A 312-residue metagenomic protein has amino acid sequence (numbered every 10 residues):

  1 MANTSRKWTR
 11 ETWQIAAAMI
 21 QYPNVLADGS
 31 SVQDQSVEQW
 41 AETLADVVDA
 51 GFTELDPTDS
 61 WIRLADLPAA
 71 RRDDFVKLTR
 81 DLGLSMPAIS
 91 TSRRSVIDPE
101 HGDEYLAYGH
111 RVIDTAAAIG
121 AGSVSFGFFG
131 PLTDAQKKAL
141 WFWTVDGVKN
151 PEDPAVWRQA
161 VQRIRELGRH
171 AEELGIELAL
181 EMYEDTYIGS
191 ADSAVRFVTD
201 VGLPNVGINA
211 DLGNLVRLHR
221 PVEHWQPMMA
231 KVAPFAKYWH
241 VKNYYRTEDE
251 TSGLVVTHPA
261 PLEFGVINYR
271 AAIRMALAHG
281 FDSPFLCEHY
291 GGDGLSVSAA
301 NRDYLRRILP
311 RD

Functional and structural regions predicted by a protein language model:
M1-S123, E152-A155, R165, E172 (+3 more regions): N-terminal pre-domain/capping segments
R10-I15, P23-S30, E54-L55, D81 (+3 more regions): Acidic/histidine-rich catalytic cores of soluble enzymes
S31-D34, L132-T144, T247-V256: Short, flexible, mixed-charge acidic loops at enzyme active sites
D34-S36, T58-R71, R94-Y105, P131-A135 (+5 more regions): Acidic-and-aromatic substrate-binding clefts and catalytic sites of carbohydrate-active enzymes
E54, S123, Y238, S283-P284: Residues at the N-termini of beta-strands
L84, A121, I176, H279-S283: A short helix->loop->beta-strand "cap" motif at the edges of active sites that frequently abuts
A117-K149, D153-A160: Hydrophobic alpha-helical segments and helix pairs
P284-Y290: Short acidic/histidine-rich active-site segments
